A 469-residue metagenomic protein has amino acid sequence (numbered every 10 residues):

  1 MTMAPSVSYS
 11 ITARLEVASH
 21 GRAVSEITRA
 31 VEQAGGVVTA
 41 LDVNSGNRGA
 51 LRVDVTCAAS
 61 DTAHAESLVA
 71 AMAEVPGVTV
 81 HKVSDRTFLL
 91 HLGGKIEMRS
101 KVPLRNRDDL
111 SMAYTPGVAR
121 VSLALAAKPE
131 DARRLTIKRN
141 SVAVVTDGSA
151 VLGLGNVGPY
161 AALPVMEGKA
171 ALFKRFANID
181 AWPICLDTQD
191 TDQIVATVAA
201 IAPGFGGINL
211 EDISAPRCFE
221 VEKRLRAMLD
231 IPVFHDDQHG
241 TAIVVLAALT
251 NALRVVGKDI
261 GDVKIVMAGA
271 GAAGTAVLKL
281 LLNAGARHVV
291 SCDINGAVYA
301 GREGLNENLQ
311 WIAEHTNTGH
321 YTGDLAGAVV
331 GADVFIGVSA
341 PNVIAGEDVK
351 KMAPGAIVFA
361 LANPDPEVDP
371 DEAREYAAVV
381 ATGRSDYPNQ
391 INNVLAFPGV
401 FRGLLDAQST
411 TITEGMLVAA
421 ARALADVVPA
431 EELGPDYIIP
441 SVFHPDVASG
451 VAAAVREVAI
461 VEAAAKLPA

Functional and structural regions predicted by a protein language model:
M1-L92: A conserved regulatory-domain signal marking ACT and ACT-like small-molecule sensing domains and adjacent regulatory
T39-N44, H81-V83, I184, E211 (+3 more regions): Flexible, glycine/charged-enriched surface loops at secondary-structure junctions
P76, A177, M228-L229, G285 (+2 more regions): Short, structured coil segments at secondary-structure junctions
V80-V263: Glycine/serine-rich phosphate-binding loop and adjoining beta1-alpha1 elements at the start of nucleotide-handling
L152, P159-A177, L229, H235 (+1 more regions): Glycine-rich phosphate/diphosphate-binding loop of Rossmann-like nucleotide-binding domains
P232, D236-D237, V256-D259, A360-P468: Adenosine-phosphate binding glycine-rich loop
Q310-V379, R384-D386: Rossmann-like adenosine-cofactor binding region
